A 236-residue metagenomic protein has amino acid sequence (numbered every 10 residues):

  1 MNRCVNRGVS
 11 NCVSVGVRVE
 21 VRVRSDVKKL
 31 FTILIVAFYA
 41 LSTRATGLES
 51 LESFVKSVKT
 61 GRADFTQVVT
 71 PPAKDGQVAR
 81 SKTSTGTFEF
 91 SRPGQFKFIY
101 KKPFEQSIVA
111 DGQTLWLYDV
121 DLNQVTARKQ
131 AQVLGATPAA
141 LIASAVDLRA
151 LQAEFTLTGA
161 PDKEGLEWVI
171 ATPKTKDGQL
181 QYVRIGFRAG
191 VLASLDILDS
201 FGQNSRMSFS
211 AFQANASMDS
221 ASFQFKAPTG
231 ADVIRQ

Functional and structural regions predicted by a protein language model:
R24-L30: Positively charged n-region of N-terminal signal peptides that target proteins for export
T32-A40: Bacterial N-terminal signal peptides
L41-A79, A227-Q236: N-terminal leader/targeting segments and the immediate start of mature chains
A45, T126, A150-Q236: Gly/Pro-enriched, hydrophobic low-complexity segments that function as extracytoplasmic propeptides/linkers
K56-G112: N-terminal mature ectodomain segment of secretory-pathway/periplasmic proteins
T87-A139, S205-R206: An acidic-aromatic
